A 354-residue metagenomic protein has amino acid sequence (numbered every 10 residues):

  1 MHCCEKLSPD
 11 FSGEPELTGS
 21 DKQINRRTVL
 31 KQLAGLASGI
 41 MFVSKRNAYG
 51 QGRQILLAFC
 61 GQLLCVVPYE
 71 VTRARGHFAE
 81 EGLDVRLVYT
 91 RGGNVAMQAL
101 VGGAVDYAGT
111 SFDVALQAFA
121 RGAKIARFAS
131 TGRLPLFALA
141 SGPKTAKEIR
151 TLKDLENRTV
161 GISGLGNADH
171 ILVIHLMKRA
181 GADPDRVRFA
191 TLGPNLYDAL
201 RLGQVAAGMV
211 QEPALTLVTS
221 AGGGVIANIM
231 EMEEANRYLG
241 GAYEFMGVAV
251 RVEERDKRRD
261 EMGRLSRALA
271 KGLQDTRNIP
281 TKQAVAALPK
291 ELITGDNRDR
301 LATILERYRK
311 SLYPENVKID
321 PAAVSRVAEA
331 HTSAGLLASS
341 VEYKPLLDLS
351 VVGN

Functional and structural regions predicted by a protein language model:
M1-T28, A37: N-terminal secretory signal peptides
Y49-L192, L202-E212, I226-I229: Short, glycine-/small- and polar/acidic-enriched structural segments that line small-molecule recognition paths
V66, M97, F112, L152 (+9 more regions): Extracytoplasmic/secreted envelope proteins and their assembly/folding machinery, especially bacterial periplasmic
E80, E231-G241, K310-I319: Short, solvent-exposed loop/beta-turn-alpha elements that line the ligand-binding surface or hinge of extracytoplasmic
N195-D198, Q204-P289: Pocket-lining segment of extracytoplasmic ligand-binding domains
D256-L336: Secondary-structure end/capping motifs
S325-N354: Conserved C-terminal helix/tail region of periplasmic/extracytoplasmic solute-binding proteins
